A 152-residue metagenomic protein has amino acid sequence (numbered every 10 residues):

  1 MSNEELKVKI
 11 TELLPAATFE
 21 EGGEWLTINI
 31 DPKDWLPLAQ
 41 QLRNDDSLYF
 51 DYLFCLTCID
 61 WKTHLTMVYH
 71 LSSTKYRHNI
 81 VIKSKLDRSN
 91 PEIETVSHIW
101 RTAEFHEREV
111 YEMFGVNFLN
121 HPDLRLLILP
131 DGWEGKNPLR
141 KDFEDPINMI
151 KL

Functional and structural regions predicted by a protein language model:
M1-L152: Terminal low-complexity/charged segments
